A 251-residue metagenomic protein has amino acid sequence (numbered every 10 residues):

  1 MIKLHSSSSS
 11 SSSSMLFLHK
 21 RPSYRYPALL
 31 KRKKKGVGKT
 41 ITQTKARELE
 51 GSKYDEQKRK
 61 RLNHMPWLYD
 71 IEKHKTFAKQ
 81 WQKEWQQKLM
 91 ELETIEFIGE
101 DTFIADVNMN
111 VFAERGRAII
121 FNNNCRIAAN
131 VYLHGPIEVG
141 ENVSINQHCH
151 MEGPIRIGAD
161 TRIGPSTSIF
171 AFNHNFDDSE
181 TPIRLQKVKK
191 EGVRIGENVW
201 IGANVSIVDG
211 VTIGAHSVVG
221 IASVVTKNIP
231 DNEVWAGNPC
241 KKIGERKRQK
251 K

Functional and structural regions predicted by a protein language model:
M1-H5, S14-A171, V193-E197, V205 (+4 more regions): Domain-scale signature associated with acetyltransferase and cell-envelope carbohydrate enzymes
G153, N204-V218, S223-T226: Beta-rich strand-turn-strand
H174: Basic, alpha-helical interaction scaffolds
D178-S179: Phosphate-binding beta-alpha-beta segment of Rossmann-like dinucleotide-binding domains, i.e., the NAD(P)
P182-V193: A short acidic, glycine-rich active-site loop that binds or catalyzes chemistry on phosphate/adenosine moieties
T226-N232: Gly/Pro- and small hydrophobic-enriched strand-loop and loop-to-helix capping segments that sit at the rims
